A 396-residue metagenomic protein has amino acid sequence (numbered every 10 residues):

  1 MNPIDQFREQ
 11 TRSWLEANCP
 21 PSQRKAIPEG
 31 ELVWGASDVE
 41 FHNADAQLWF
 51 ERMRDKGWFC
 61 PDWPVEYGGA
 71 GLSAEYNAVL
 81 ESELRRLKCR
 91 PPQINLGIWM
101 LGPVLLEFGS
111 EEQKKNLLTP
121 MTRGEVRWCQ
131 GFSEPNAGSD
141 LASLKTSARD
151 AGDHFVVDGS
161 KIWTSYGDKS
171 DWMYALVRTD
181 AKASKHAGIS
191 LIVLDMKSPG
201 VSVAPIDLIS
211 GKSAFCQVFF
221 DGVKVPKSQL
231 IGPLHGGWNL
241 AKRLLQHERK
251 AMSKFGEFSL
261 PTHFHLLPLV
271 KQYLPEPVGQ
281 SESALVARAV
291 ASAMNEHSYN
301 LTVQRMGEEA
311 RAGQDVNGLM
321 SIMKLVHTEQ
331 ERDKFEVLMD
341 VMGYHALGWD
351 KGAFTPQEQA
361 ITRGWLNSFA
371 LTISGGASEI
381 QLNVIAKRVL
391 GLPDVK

Functional and structural regions predicted by a protein language model:
M1-N95, N116-R123, L267-G279, L285-R288 (+4 more regions): Amphipathic, small/basic residue-rich leader segments at the start of a protein or domain
I27-E31, P275, Q280, H297-A353: C-terminal helix-coil-helix/basic helical segment that borders enzyme active sites and/or dimer interfaces and provides
V79-L80, M100, L240-H247, M252-G256 (+2 more regions): Glycine-rich phosphate/cofactor-binding loops in nucleotide/flavin-utilizing enzymes
Q93-E112, G138: N-terminal glycine-rich flavin-associated loop
G124-F132, L176: A short, Trp-centered hydrophobic/proline-enriched beta-strand micro-motif
T146-R149: A structural signal for short hydrophobic beta-strand segments in well-ordered beta-sheet cores
H154, D158-A204: A short core secondary-structure module
V201-L301, L371: Glycine-rich beta->alpha junctions and the first turn(s) of the following alpha-helix
